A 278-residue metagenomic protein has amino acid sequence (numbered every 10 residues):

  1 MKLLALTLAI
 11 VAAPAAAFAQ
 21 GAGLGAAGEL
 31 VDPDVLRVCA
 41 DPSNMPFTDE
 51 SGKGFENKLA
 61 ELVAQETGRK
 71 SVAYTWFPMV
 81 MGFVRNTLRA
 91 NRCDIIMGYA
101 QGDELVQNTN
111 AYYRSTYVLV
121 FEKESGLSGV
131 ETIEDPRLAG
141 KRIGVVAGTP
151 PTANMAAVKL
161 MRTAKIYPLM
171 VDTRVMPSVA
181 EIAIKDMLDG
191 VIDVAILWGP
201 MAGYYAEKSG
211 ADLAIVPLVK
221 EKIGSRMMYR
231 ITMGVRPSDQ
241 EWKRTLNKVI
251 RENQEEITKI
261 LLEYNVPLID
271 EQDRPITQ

Functional and structural regions predicted by a protein language model:
A5-P14: Bacterial N-terminal signal peptides
A15-A19: Sec/Tat signal peptide C-region and signal peptidase I cleavage site
Q20-G28, F77, P150-R174, N247-Q278: Ligand-binding clefts/hinges and TM-proximal coupling segments of bilobed small-molecule sensing domains
G21-E104, T173-P177, E263-Y264: Extracytoplasmic small-molecule ligand-binding "clamshell" domains of the periplasmic binding protein/Venus flytrap
R37, P42-P46, E50-E66, L119-V179 (+2 more regions): Bilobed "Venus flytrap"/periplasmic-binding protein-like clamshell domains and structurally analogous long
D41-P42, R114-G126, E207-I250, Y264-Q278: Periplasmic-binding protein-like
E61, A73-R137, G148, V219-R226: Acidic, polar ligand-binding/catalytic clefts
R69-S71, R89-G98, K141-R142, I182-A183 (+3 more regions): Alpha-to-beta junction loops
